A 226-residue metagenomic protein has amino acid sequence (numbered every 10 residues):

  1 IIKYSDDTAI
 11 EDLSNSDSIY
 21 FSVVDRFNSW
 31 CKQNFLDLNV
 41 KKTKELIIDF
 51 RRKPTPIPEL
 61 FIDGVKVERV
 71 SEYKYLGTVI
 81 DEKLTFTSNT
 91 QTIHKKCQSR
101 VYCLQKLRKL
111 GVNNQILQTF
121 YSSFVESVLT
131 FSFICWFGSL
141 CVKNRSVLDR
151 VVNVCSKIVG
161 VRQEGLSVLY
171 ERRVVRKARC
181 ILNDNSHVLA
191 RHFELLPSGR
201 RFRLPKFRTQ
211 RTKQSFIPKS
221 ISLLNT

Functional and structural regions predicted by a protein language model:
I1, D17-Y20, V24, L38 (+4 more regions): Hydrophobic packing residues in well-ordered alpha-helices of helical domains and bundles
I1-D12, V128: Active-site palm subdomain of RNA-directed nucleic acid polymerases
I10-N15, D49: Short beta-strand-to-loop capping motifs
S22-D25, S29, D37-S71: Short, conserved micro-motifs composed of acidic
C31, E45, V125, C155 (+1 more regions): Hydrophobic, well-ordered secondary-structure elements that form the walls of internal hydrophobic environments
K32, L36, Y102, K106 (+5 more regions): Charged/polar positions within long, soluble alpha-helices
V65-I134: Basic, alpha-helical interaction scaffolds
K143-T226: Short linear motifs embedded in intrinsically disordered, charge-biased segments
